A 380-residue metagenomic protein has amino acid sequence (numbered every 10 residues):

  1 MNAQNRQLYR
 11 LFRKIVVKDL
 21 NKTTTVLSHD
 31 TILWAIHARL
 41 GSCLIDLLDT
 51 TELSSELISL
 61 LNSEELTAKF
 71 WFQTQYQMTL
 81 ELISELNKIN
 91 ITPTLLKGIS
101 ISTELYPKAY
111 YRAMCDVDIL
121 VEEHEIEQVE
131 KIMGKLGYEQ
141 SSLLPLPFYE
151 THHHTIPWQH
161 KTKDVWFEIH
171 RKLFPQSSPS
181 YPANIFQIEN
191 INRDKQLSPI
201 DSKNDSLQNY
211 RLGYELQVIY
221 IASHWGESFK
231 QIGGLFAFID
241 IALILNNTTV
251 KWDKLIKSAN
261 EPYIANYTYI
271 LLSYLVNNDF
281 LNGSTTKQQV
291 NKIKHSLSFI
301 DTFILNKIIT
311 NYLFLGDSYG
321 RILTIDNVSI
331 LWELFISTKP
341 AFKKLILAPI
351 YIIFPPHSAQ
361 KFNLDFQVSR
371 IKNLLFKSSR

Functional and structural regions predicted by a protein language model:
M1-C115, V121-R380: Conserved NTP-donor binding/palm subdomain of two-metal-ion nucleotidyltransferases/polymerases, i.e., the charged
